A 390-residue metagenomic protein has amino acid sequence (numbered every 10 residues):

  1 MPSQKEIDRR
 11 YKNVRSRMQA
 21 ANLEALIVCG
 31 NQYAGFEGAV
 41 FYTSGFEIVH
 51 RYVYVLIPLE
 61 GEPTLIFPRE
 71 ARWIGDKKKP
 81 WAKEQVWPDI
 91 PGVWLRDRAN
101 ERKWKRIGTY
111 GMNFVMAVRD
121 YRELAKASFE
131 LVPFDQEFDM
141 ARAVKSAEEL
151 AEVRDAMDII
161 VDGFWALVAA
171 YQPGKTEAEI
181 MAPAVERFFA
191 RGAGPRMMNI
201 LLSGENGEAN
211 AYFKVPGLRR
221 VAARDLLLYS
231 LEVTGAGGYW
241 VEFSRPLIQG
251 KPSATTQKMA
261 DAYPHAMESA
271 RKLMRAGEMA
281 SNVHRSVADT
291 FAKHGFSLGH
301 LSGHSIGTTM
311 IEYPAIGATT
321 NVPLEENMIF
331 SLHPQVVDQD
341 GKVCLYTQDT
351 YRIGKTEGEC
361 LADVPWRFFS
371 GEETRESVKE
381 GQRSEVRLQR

Functional and structural regions predicted by a protein language model:
M1-R390: Active-site neighborhoods and metal-handling regions in enzymes and metal-associated proteins
